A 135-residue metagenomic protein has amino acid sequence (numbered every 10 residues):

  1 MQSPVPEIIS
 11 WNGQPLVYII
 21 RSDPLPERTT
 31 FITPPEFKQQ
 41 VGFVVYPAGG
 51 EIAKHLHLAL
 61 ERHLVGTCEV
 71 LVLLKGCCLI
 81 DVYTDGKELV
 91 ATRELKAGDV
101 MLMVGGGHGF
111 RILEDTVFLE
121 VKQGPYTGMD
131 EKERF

Functional and structural regions predicted by a protein language model:
M1-V45: A short, N-terminal "cap"/entry segment at the start of jelly-roll beta-barrel domains of the cupin/DSBH fold
V44-V65: Conserved short histidine dyad/triad with adjacent acidic residue
P47, L73, K96, M103-V104 (+1 more regions): A short, compositionally biased micro-patch
P47-A48, G66-D81: Glycine- and acidic-residue-biased ligand/ion/polar-headgroup-sensing regions
K54, I80-D81, M101-M103, H108-L113 (+1 more regions): Short beta-strand His + acidic residue motifs that chelate non-heme Fe in jelly-roll/DSBH and cupin folds
T84-G105: Short acidic-glycine-tyrosine-enriched beta hairpin
G109-F135: Double-stranded beta-helix
